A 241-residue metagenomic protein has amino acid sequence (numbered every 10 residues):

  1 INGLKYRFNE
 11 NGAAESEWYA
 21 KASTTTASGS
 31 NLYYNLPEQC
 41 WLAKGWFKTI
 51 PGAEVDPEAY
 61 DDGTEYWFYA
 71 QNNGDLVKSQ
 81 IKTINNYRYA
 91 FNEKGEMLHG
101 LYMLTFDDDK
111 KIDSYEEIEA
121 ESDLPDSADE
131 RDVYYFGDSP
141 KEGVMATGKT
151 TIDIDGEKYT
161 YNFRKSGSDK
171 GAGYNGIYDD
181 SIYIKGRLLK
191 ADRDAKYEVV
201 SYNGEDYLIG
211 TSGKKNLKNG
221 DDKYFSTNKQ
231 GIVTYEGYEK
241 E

Functional and structural regions predicted by a protein language model:
I1-E241: Extracellular adhesion/carbohydrate-binding repeat motifs centered on closely spaced tryptophans
